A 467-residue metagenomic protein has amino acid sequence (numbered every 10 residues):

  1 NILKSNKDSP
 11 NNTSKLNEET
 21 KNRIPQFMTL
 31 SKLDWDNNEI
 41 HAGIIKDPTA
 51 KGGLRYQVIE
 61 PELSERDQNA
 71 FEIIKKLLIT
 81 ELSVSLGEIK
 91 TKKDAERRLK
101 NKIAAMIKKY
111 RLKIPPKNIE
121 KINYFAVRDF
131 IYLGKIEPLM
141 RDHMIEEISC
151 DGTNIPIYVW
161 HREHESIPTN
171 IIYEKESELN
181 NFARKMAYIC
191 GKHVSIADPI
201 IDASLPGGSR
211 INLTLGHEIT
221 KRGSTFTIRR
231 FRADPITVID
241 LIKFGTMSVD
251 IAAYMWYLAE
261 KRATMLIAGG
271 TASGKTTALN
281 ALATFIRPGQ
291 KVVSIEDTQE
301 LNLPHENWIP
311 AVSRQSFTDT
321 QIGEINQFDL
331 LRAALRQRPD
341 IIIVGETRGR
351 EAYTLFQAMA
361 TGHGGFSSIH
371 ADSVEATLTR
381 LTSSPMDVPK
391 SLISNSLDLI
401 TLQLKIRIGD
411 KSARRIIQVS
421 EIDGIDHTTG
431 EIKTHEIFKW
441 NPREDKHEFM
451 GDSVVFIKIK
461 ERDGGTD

Functional and structural regions predicted by a protein language model:
N1-C190: N-terminal accessory targeting/assembly segments
E81-V84, A105-K109, D129-L133, D151 (+16 more regions): Conserved, well-folded catalytic cores of nucleic-acid-processing and energy-transducing macromolecular machines
I131-D142, A187-D202, Q290, M386-S391 (+1 more regions): Active-site phosphate-binding and catalytic loops of NTP-dependent enzymes
C150-K261: P-loop NTP-binding catalytic core
L258, G270-T271: P-loop (Walker A) phosphate-binding loop of NTP-binding proteins
R262-A268, T277, A281-S396, L402-I406: Switch/coupling sub-region of P-loop NTPases
G274: Conserved glycine(s) of the Walker
S394-D467: Conserved P-loop NTPase
